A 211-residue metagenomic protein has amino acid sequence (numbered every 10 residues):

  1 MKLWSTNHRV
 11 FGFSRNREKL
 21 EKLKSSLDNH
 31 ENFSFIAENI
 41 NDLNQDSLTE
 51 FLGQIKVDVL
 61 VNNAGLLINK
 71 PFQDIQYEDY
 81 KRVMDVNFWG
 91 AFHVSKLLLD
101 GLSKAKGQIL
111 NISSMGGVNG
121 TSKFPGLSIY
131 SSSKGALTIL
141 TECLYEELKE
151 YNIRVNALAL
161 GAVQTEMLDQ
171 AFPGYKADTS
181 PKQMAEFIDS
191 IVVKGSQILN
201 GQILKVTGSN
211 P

Functional and structural regions predicted by a protein language model:
H8-K22: Conserved glycine-rich Rossmann-like NAD(P)H-binding loop of the short-chain dehydrogenase/reductase
L27-L43: Rossmann-fold cofactor-recognition segment
N63-N69: Conserved NAD(P)H cofactor-binding loop of Rossmann-fold oxidoreductase domains
P71-F72, D79-K81: Substrate-binding pocket helix/loop in short-chain dehydrogenase/reductase
S95-K96, E142: A short, exposed helix-loop element centered on a Lys and neighboring polar residues
Q108-A136, T141-E142, E146-E150: Catalytic loop of short-chain dehydrogenase/reductase
E150, A157, P173-P211: C-terminal helical subdomain
